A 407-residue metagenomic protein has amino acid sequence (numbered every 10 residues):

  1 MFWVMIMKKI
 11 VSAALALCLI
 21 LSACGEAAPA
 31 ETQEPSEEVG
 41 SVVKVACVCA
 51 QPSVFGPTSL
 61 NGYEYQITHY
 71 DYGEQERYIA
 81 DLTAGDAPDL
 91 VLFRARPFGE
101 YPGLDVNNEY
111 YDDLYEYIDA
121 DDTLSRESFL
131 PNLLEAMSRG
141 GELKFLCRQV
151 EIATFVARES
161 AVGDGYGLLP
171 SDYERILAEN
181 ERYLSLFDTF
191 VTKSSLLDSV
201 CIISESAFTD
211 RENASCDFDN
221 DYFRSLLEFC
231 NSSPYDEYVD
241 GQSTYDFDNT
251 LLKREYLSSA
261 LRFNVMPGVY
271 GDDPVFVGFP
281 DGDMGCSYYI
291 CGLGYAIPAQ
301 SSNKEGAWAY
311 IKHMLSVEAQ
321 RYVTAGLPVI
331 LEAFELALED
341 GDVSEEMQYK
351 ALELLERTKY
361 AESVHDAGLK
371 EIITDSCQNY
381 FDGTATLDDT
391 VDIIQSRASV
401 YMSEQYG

Functional and structural regions predicted by a protein language model:
F2, I10-A13, C18, C24-E100 (+2 more regions): Conserved N-terminal structural module of periplasmic/extracytoplasmic solute-binding proteins
G40-V43, Y63, D86-D89, E142 (+4 more regions): Loop/turn elements at helix/coil->beta-strand transitions in domains of secreted/extracellular proteins
Q75-A87, V91, A95, G99-D105 (+5 more regions): Short helices/loops that flank or line small-molecule/ion binding pockets
F98-T154, V275-G278: Hinge/lid segment of periplasmic solute-binding proteins
I118-D119, E135-D240, A299-E305, T386-D389: Helix-loop-helix "hinge/cap" segment bordering the ligand-binding cleft or interdomain interface
E228-N303, A309: Extracytoplasmic/periplasmic substrate-binding proteins
P298-R321, D388: Extended ligand-binding regions for polar small-molecule ligands
T324-N379: Long, aromatic- and glycine/proline-rich binding clefts that accommodate carbohydrate-like moieties
